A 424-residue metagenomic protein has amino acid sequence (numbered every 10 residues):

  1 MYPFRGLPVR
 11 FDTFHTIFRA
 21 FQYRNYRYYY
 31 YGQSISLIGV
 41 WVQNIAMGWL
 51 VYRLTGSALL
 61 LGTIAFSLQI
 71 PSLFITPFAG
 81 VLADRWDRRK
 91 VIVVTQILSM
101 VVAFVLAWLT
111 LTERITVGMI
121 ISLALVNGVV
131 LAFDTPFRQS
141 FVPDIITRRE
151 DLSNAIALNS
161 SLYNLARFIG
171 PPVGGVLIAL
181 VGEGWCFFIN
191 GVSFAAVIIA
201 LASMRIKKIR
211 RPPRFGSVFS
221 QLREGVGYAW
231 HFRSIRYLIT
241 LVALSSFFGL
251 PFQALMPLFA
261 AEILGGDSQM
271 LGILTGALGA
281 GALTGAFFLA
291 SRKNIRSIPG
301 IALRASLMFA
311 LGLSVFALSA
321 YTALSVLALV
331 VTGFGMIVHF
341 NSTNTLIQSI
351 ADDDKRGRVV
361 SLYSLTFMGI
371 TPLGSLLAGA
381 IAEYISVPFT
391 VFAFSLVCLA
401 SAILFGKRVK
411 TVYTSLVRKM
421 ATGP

Functional and structural regions predicted by a protein language model:
M1-R19, R408-P424: Intrinsic disorder in cytosolic terminal tails and internal cytosolic loops of multi-pass membrane transporters
R10-P71, G227, H231-L278: Helix-loop boundary and gating motifs at the non-cytosolic
S34, I115-F133, A243, G312 (+1 more regions): Hydrophobic core of transmembrane alpha-helices in multi-pass small-molecule transporters, especially MFS/SLC-type
G48-T55, L106-T112, I169-I189, E262-I263 (+1 more regions): Transmembrane alpha-helix termini and helix-breaking/packing motifs in multi-pass membrane transporters
A58-L59, R149-N159, S268-Q269, D353-L362: Loop-to-transmembrane helix entry/capping segments in MFS-fold secondary transporters and related SLC/MFSD carriers
F74, F78, R85, V91 (+6 more regions): C-terminal transmembrane bundle of multi-pass solute transporters/carriers
L123-L165: Cytoplasmic helix-loop-helix junction between adjacent transmembrane helices in 12-TM secondary transporters
S140, D144, E183, F187-S217 (+2 more regions): Helix-loop junctions on the cytosolic side of multi-pass membrane transporters, especially the intracellular loop
